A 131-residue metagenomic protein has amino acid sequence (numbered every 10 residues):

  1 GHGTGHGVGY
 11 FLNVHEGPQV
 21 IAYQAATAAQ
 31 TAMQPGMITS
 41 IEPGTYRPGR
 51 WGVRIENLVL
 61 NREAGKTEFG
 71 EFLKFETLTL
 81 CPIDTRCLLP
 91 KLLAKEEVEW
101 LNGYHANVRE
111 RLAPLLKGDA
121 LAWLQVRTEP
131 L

Functional and structural regions predicted by a protein language model:
G3-G5, F11-L131: Charged, cofactor-coupling segments
